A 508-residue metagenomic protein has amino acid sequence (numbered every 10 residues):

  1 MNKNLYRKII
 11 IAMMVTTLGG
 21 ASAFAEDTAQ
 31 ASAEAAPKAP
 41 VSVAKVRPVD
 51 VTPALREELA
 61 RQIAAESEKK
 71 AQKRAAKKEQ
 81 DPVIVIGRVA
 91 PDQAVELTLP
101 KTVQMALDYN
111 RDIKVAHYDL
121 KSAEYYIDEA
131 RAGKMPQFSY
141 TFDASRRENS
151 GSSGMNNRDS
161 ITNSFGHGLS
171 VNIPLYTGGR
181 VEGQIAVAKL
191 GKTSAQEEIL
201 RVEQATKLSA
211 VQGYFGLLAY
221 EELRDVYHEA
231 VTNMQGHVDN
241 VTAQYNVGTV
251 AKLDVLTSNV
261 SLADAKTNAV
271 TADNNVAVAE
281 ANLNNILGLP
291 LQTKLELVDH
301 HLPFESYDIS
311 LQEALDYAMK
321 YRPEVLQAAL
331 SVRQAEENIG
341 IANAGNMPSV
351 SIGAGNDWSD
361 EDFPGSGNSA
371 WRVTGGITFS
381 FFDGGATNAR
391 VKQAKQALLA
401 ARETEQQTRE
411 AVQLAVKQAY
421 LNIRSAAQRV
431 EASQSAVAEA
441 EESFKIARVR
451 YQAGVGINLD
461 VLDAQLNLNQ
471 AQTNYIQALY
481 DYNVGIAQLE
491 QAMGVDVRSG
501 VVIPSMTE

Functional and structural regions predicted by a protein language model:
N2-R7, I11, F24-K69, P91 (+1 more regions): Acidic, low-complexity, intrinsically disordered peripheral segments
I11-G20: Bacterial N-terminal signal peptides
L55, A60, A64, E197 (+4 more regions): Periplasmic alpha-helical coiled-coil/stalk elements that build and connect Gram-negative outer-membrane
E79-M105: Regulatory alphaC helix of protein kinase catalytic domains
T102-L107, N259, L289-I352, S499-E508: Amphipathic alpha-helical coiled-coil scaffold segments and their short linker/junction regions
K114, Q137-I161, N172-R201, L326 (+4 more regions): Small/polar (Gly/Ser/Thr/Ala-rich) solvent-exposed segments that form structured loops/beta-strands/short helices used
V115-A130, V202, T206-E229, G236 (+5 more regions): Amphipathic alpha-helical coiled-coil segments
F165-V171, A314, W371-I377: Hydrophobic, lipid-facing positions within transmembrane beta-strands of outer-membrane proteins
